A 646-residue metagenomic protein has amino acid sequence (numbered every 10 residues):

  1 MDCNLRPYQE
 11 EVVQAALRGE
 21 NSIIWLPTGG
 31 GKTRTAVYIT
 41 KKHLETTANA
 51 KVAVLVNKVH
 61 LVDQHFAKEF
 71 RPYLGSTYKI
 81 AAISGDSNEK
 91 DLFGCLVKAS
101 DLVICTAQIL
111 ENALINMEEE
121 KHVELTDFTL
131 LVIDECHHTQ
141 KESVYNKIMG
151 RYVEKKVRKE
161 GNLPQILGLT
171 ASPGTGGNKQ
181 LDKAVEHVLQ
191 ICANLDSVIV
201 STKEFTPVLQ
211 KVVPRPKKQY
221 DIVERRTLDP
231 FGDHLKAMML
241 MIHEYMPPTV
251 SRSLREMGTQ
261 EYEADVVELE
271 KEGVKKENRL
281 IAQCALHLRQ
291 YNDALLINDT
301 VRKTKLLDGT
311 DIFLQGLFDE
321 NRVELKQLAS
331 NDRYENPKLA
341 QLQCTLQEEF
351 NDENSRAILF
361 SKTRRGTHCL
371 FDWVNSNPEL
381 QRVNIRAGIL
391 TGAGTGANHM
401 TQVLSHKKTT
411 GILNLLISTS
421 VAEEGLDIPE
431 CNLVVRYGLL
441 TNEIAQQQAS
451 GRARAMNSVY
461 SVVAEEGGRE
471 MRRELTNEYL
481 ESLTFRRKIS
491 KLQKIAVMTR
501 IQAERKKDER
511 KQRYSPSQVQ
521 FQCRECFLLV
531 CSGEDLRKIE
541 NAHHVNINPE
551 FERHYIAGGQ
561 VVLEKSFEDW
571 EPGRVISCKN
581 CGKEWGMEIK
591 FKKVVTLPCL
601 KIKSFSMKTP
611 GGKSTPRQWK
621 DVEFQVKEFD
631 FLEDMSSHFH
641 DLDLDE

Functional and structural regions predicted by a protein language model:
P7-Y8, I148, D182-P378, F567: Helicase motor interdomain insertion/brace
G30-Y38, A48-F70, I109-E111, P173-G177 (+1 more regions): Conserved Walker A/P-loop ATP-binding site and its immediately adjacent core in helicase/helicase-like ATPase domains
L61-S84, W373-R382: Conserved helix-turn-beta segment of the N-terminal RecA-like "Helicase ATP-binding" lobe in SF1/SF2 helicases
D86-D127, V421-G425: Conserved helix/coil segment N-terminal to the catalytic DExD/H
N88-L96, I115, R356-F360, G366-D372 (+1 more regions): Conserved helicase ATPase core of P-loop NTP-dependent helicases/translocases
A107-E111, E118-L167, V435: SF2 helicase catalytic motif II
Q140-V208: Post-DEXD/H (motif II) to motif III coupling segment of the RecA-like Helicase ATP-binding lobe
Q448-L480: Conserved segment of the helicase C-terminal RecA-like domain
